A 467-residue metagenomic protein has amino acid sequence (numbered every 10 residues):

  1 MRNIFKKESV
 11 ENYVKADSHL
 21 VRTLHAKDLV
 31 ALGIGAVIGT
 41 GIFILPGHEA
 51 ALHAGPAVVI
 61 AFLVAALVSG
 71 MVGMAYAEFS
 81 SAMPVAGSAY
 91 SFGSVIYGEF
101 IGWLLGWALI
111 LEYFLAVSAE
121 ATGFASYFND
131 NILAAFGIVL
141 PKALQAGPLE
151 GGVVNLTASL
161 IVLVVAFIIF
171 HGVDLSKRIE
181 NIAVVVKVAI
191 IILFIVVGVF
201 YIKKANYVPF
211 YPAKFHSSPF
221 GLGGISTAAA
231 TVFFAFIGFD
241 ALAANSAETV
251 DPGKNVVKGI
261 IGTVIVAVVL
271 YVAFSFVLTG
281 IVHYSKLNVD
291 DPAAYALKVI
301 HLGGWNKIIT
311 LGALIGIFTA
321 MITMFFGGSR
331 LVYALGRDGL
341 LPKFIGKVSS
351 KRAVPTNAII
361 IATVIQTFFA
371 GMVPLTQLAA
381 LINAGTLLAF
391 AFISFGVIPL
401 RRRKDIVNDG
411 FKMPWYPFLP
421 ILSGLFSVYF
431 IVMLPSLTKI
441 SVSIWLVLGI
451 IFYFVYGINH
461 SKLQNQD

Functional and structural regions predicted by a protein language model:
M1-G47, A51-P56, S69-M74, V85-A86 (+6 more regions): Membrane-interface "cap" regions at the ends of multi-pass membrane proteins
V14-L20, V59, F136-L156, I182-L311: Helix-loop-helix junctions that connect adjacent transmembrane segments in multi-pass membrane transporters
T23-G33, G98-L111, T157-I161, S218-V232 (+4 more regions): Select transmembrane alpha-helical segments in multipass membrane proteins
A26, V153-S159, V250-Y271, S275 (+3 more regions): Loop-to-transmembrane helix boundary motifs in multi-pass membrane proteins
A50-A51, I60-A61, G70-V162, F167 (+2 more regions): Hydrophobic transmembrane alpha-helices that form the core helical bundles of multi-pass secondary transporters
A125, V153-K204, I260, I382-F392 (+1 more regions): Membrane-interface loop-to-helix entry segments
D130, I190-F194, V332, I382-D409 (+1 more regions): Hydrophobic alpha-helical segments of multi-pass membrane transport proteins
E150-V153, F344-T356, F390-K439, N459-D467: C-terminal membrane-solvent junction of multi-pass transporters and transport-like membrane proteins
